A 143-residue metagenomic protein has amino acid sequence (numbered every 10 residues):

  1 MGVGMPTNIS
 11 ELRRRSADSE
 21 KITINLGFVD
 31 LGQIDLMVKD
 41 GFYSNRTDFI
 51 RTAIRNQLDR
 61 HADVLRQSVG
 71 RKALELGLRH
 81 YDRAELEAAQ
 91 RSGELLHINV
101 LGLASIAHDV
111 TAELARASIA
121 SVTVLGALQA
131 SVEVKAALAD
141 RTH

Functional and structural regions predicted by a protein language model:
G2-V29, V38, T47: Short Lys/Arg-rich basic patches
T7-R15, G32-Q33, S44-S68: Short, basic amphipathic alpha-helical segments that act as recognition/interaction helices in nucleic-acid-binding
D59-S92: Short, positively charged interaction helices/loops
A73, L78, H97, L103 (+2 more regions): Detector for repetitive beta-architecture
E85-E87, A104, V110-A112, V134-A136: Extracellular beta-strand scaffolds
G93-N99, I106-A107, E113: Long, contiguous alpha-helical segments
V132, L138-H143: Compositionally biased, non-globular sequence tracts
